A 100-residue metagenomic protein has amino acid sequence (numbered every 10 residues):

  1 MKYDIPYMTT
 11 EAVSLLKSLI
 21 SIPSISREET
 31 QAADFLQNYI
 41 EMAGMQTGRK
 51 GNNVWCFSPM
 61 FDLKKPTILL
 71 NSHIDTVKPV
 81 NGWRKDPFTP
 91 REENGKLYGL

Functional and structural regions predicted by a protein language model:
K2-L100: Acidic/His- and Gly-rich active-site-bordering loop/insert found across diverse amide/peptide-bond hydrolases
